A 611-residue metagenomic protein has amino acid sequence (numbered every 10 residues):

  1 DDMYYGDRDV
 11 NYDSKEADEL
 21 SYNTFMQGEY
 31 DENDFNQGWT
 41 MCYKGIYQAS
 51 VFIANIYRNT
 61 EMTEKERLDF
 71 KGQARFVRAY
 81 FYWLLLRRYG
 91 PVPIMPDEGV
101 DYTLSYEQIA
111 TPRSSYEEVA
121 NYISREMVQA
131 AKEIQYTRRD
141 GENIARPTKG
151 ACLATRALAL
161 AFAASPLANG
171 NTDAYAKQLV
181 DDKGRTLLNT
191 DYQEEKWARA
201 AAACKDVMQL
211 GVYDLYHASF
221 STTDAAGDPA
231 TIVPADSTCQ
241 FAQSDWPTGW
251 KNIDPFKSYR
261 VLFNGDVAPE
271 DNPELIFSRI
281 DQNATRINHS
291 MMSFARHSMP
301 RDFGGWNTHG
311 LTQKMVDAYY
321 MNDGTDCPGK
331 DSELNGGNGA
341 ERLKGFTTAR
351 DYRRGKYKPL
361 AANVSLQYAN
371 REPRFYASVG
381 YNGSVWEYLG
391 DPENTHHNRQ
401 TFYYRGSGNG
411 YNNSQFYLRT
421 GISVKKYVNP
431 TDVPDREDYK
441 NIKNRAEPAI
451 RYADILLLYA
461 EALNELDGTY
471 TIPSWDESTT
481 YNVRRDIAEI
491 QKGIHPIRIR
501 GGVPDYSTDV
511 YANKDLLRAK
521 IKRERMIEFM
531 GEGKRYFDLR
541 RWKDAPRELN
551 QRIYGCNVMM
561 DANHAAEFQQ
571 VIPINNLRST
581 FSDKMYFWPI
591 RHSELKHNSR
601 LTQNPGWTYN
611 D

Functional and structural regions predicted by a protein language model:
D1-S14, N23-T24, N36, V51 (+5 more regions): Acidic, glycine-rich segments characteristic of secretory precursors and extracytoplasmic regions
D9-Y89, Y106-K149, V364, Y381-V385 (+5 more regions): Conserved, well-structured interaction surfaces
C42-G45, Y122-S124, L160-A161, A201 (+9 more regions): Long, intrinsically disordered, low-complexity segments
I56, M127, I134, C204 (+2 more regions): Alpha-helical junction/boundary sensor with strong preference for TPR arrays
L86-R87, P91-P93, R138, A159-N171 (+1 more regions): Short coil/turn linking the two alpha-helices of tandem helical-hairpin repeats
P91-R113, L167-R199, Y470-R484: Short coil/linker segments at helix-helix boundaries
M292-P430: Long, low-complexity, polar/charged, intrinsically disordered or flexibly structured peripheral segments
